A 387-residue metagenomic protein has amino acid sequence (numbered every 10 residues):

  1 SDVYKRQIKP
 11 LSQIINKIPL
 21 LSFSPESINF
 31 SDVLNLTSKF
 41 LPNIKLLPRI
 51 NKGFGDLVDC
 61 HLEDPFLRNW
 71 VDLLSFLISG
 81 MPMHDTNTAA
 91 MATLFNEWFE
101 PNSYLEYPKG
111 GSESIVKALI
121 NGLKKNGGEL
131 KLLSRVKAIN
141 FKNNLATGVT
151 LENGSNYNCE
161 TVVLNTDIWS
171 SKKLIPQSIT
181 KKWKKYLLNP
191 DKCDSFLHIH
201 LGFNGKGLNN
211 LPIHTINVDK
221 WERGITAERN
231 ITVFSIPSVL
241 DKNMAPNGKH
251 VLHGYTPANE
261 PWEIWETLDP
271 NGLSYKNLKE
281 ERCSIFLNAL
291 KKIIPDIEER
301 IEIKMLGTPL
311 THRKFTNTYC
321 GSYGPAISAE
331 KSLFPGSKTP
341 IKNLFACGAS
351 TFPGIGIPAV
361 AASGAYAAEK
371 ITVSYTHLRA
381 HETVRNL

Functional and structural regions predicted by a protein language model:
S1, K5-T86: Rossmann-like flavin
S1-Q7, T376-T383: Conserved small/polar residues in nucleotide/adenosyl-binding loops
R68-S79, D296-P353: A glycine-rich dinucleotide-binding beta-alpha-beta segment and adjacent secondary-structure elements that constitute
I78-N102, K342: Active-site-adjacent "gating/activation" loops or surface patches in catalytic cores
E97-A138: Helical element adjacent to the flavin cofactor pocket in flavoenzyme catalytic cores
P108, R135-N247: Mid-domain catalytic core of redox enzymes that form a hydrophobic substrate pocket/lid adjacent to a catalytic redox
N204-L310: C-terminal segments that line or cap access tunnels to active or ligand-binding sites in enzymes and enzyme-associated
T351-I371: A conserved FAD-binding loop/helix module that cradles the flavin
